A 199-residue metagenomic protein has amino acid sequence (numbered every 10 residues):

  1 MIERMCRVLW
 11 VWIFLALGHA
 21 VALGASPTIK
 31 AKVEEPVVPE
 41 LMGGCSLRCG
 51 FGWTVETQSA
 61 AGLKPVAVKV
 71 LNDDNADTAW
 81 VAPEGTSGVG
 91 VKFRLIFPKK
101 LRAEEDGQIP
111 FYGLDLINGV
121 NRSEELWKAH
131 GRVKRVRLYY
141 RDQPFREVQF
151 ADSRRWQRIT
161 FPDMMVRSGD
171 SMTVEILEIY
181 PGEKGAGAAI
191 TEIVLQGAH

Functional and structural regions predicted by a protein language model:
M1-R7: N-terminal secretory signal peptides that target proteins for export/translocation
V8-A20: Bacterial N-terminal signal peptides
G24-P98, K128: Disordered, acidic Ser/Thr/Pro-rich linker "stalks" and the adjacent N-terminal cap of the next globular domain
P27-E34, L47, G88-G90, V120-H199: Trp- and acidic/polar-enriched beta-sheet ligand-binding modules for extracellular glycan and matrix recognition
A61-L63, L101-E105, R146, P181-G182: Short, surface-exposed beta-strand/loop "edge" segments at domain boundaries and coil↔beta transitions
V91-F111, D163-R167: Extracellular and analogous surface-interaction loops
D106-K128: A short beta-strand element within beta-rich, extracytoplasmic domains of secreted/secretory-pathway proteins
